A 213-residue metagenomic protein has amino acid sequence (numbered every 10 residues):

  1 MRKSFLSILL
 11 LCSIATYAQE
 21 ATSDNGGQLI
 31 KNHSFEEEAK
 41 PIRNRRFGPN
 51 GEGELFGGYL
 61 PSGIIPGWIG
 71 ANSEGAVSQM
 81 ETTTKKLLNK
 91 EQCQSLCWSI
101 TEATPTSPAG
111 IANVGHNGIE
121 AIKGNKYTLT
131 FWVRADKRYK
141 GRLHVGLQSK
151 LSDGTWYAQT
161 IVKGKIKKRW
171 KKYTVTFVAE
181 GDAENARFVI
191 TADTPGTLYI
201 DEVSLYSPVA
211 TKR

Functional and structural regions predicted by a protein language model:
M1-S4, Q19: Positively charged n-region of N-terminal signal peptides that target proteins for export
S4-S13: Sec-dependent N-terminal signal peptides
I14-A18: Sec/Tat signal peptide C-region and signal peptidase I cleavage site
Q19-R213: Extracellular and organelle-lumenal recognition/adhesion modules and their flexible linkers in secreted
